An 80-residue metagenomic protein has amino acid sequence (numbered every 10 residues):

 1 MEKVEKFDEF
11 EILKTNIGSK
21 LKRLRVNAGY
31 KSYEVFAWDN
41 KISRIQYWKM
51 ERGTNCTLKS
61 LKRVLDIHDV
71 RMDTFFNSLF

Functional and structural regions predicted by a protein language model:
E2-A28: A short, Lys/Arg-rich alpha-helix, primarily the initiator
G18, W48-K49, K62, F76: Key DNA-contacting residues within the recognition helix of helix-turn-helix
L21, S32-Y33, L58-L61: Helix-turn-helix DNA-binding elements, focusing on the entry/boundary residues of the two helices that contact DNA
R25, A37, L65: The alpha-helix within a helix-turn-helix
G29-K49: Short alpha-helical DNA-recognition segment
M50-E51, H68, L79: DNA major-groove recognition helix of helix-turn-helix
K59-F76: DNA major-groove recognition helix of helix-turn-helix/homeodomain DNA-binding modules
